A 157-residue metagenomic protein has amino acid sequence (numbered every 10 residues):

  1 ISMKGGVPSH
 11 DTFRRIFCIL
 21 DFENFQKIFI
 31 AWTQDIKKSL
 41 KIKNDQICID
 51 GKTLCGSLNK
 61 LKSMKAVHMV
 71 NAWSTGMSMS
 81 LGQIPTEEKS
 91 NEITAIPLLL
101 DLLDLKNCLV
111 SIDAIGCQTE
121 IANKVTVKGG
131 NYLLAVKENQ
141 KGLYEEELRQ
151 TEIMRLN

Functional and structural regions predicted by a protein language model:
M3-K62, G129: Active-site- or DNA-interface-adjacent structural scaffold in DNA-acting proteins
K4, V70, E147-T151: Generic hydrophobic, helix-prone segments enriched in Leu/Val/Ile
G5, K52, M79, L134 (+1 more regions): Flexible, active-site-adjacent loop/turn segments at secondary-structure boundaries
G6, H10, E23, S57 (+5 more regions): Surface-exposed loop/turn and secondary-structure junction residues enriched for glycine/proline
F13, S74-M77, G129, V136: Preference for short coil/turn "hinge" residues that link or interrupt alpha-helices
I16, S57, L81, E120-I121: Active-site-proximal flexible loops/turns
D35-K106: RNase H-like nuclease fold core
T86-N157: An internal, acidic/charged active-site-proximal segment that coordinates divalent cations and/or engages
